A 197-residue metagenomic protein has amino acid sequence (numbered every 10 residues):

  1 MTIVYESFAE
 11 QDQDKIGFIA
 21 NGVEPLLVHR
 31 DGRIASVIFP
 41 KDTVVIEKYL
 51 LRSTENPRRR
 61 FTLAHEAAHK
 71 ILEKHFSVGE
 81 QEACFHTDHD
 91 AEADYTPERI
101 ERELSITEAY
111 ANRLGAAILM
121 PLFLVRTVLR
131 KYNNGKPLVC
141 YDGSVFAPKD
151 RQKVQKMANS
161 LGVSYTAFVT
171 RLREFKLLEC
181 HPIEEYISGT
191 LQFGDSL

Functional and structural regions predicted by a protein language model:
M1-L197: Active-site hotspot residues in diverse enzymes, especially metal/ion-binding acidic/histidine motifs
